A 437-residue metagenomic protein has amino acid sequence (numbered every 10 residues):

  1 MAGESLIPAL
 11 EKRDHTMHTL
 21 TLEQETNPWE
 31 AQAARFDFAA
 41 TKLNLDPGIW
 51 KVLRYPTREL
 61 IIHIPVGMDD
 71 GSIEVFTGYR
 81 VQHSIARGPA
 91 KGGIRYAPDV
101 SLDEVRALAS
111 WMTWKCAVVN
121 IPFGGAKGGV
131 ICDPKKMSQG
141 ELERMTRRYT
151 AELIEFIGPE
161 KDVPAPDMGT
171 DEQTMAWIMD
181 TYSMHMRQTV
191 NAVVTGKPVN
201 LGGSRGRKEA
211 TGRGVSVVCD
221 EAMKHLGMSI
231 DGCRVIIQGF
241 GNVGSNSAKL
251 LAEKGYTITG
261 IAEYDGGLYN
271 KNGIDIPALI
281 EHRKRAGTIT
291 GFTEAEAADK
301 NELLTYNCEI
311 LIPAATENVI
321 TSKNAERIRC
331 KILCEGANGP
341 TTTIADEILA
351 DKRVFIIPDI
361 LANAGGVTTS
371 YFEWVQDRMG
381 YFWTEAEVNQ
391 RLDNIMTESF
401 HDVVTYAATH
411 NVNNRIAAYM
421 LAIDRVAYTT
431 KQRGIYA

Functional and structural regions predicted by a protein language model:
L20-H63: Short, Gly/Pro- and small/polar-rich lid/capping loops
L22-T26, A222-M223, E326-A437: Adenosine-phosphate binding glycine-rich loop
D46-V52, N120, I157-P166, Q188-A192 (+3 more regions): Flexible, glycine/charged-enriched surface loops at secondary-structure junctions
I62-P134: Glycine-rich, N-terminal phosphate-binding loop and its surrounding beta-alpha-beta segment
A97, A117-D231: Glycine/serine-rich phosphate-binding loop and adjoining beta1-alpha1 elements at the start of nucleotide-handling
P198, G203-T305: Glycine-rich phosphate/diphosphate-binding loop of Rossmann-like nucleotide-binding domains
G266-I356: Rossmann-like adenosine-cofactor binding region
